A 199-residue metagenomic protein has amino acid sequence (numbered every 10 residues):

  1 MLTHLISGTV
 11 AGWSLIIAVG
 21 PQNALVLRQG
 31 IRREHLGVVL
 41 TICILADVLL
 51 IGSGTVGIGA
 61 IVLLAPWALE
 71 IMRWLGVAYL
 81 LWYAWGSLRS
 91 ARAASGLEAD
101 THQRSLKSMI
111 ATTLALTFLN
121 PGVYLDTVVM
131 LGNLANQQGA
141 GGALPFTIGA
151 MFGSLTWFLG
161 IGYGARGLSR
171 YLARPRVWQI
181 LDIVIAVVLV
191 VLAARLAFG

Functional and structural regions predicted by a protein language model:
L2-E70, V128-T147: Juxtamembrane transmembrane-helix termini in multi-pass membrane transport proteins
T3, A194-G199: Juxtamembrane boundary at the C-terminal end of a transmembrane helix
E34-M109, G164, V187: Membrane helix-loop-helix hairpins that form the core translocation module of multi-pass transporters
T41-S53, L119-Y124, F152-F158: Membrane-embedded alpha-helical segments of transport systems, primarily multispan ion/solute transporters
K107, A111-T127: Selected transmembrane alpha-helices and immediately adjacent juxtamembrane segments of polytopic inner-membrane
T147-A165: Hydrophobic alpha-helical transmembrane segments of multi-pass membrane transport proteins, especially secondary
Y163-V187: Interfacial loop-to-transmembrane junctions
